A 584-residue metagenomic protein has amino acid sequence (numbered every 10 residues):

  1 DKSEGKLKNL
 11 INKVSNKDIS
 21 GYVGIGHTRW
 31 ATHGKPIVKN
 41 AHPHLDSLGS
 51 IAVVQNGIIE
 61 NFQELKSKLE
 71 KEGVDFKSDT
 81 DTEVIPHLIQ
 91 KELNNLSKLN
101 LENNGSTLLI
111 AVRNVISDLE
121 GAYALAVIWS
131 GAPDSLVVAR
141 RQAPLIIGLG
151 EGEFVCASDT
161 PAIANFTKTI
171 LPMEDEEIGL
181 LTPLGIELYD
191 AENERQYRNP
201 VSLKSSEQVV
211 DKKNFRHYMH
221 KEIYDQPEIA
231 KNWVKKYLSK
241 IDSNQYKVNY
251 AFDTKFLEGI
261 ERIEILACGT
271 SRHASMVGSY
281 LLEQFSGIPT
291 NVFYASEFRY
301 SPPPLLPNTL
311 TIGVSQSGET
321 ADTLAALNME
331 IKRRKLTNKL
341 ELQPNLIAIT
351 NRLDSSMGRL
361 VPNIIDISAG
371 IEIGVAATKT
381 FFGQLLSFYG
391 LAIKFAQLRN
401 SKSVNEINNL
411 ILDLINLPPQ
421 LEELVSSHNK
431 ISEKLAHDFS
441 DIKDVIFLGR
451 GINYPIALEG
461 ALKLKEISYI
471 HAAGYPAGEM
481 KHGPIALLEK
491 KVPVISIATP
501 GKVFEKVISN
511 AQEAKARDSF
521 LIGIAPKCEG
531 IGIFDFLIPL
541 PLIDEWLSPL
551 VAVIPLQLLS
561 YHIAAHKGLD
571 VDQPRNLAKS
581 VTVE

Functional and structural regions predicted by a protein language model:
D1-K212, R216, E228-E261, E422-H428 (+2 more regions): Conserved short alpha-helical segments that host acidic/polar catalytic motifs at enzyme active sites
S15, G26-K39, I241-T254, G278-V314 (+2 more regions): Glycine-rich oxoanion-binding loops at beta->alpha junctions
P43-H44, I128, V137-V138, I170-L171 (+13 more regions): Replace "in large, NTP-powered and nucleic-acid-processing enzymes" with "in large, NTP-powered factors and other
N56-E60, P133-I147, F215-M219, G269-G278 (+3 more regions): Conserved phosphate/anionic-ligand binding catalytic regions in large, soluble enzymes, centered on
I146-P172, S296-I331, E479-E513, D544-S560 (+1 more regions): Glycine-rich, anion-gripping cofactor-binding loops and their flanking helix/strand elements in enzyme active sites
M219, F520, I533, I543-E584: Generic C-terminus detector
Q226-A230, V234-E264, N338-L340, L353 (+2 more regions): Active-site phosphate/pyrophosphate-binding segments
E258-N416, R450, I497-P539, L559: Glycine-rich phosphate-binding loops that contact phosphosugars or nucleotide phosphates
